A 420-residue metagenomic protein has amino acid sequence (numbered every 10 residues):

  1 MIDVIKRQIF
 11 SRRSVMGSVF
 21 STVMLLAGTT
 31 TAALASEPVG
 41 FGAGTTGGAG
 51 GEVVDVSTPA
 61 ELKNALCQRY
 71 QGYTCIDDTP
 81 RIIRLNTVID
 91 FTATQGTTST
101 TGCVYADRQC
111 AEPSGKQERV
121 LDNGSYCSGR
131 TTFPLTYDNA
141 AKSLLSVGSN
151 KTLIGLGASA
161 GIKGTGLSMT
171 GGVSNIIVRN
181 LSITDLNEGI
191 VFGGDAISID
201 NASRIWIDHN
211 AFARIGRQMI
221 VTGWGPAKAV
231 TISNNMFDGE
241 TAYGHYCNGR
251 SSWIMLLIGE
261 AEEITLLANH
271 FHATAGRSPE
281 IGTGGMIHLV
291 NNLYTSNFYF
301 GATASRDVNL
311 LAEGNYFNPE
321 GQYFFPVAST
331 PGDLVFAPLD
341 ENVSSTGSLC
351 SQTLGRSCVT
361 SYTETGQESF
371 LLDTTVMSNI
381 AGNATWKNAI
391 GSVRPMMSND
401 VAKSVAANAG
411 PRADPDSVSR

Functional and structural regions predicted by a protein language model:
M1-S11: N-terminal secretory signal peptides that target proteins for export/translocation
G17-T29: Bacterial N-terminal signal peptides
L34-I82: Acidic Gly/Asp/Thr-rich repetitive segments characteristic of extracellular carbohydrate-active and adhesion proteins
A60, V88-F91, A158-S159: Acidic glycine-/aspartate-rich tracts in secreted/extracellular proteins
C67-D78, A93-T152, G161-R179, D185-A202: Extracellular beta-strand-rich solenoid/capping regions of secreted or surface-exposed proteins that bind or remodel
S149-S159, S174-D185, S203-R217, A227-C247 (+7 more regions): Right-handed parallel beta-helix
I281-T283, H288-R420: Extracellular beta-rich repeat passengers
